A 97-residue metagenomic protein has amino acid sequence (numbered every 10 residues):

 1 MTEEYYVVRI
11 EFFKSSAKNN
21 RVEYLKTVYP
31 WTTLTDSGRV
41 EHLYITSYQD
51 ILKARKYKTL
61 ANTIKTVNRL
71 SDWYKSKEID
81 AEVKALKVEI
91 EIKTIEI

Functional and structural regions predicted by a protein language model:
T2-K53: Short aromatic-glycine-(Arg/Gly/Cys) micro-motifs in beta-strand/loop hairpins
Q49-I97: Short, mixed-charge low-complexity intrinsically disordered segments
